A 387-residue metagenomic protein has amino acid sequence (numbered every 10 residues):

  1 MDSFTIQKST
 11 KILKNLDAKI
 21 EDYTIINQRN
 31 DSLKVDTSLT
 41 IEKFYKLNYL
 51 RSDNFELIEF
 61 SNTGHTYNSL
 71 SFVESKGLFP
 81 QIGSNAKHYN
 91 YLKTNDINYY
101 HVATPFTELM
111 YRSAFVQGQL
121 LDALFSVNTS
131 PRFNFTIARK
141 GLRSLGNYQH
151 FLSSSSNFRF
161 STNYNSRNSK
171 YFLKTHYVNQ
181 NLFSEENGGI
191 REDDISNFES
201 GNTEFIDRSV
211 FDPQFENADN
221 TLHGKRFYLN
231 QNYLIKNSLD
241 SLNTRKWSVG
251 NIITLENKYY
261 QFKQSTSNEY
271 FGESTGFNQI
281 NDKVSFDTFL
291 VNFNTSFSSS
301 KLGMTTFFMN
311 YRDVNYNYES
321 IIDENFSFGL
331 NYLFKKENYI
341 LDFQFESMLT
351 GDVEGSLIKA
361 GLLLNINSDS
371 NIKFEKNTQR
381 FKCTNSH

Functional and structural regions predicted by a protein language model:
D53-E56, F79-I82, L145-N157, S161-H223 (+2 more regions): Outer-membrane beta-barrel translocator/channel fold
A86-K87, Y111-L120, L145-S153, N317-F326 (+2 more regions): Solvent-exposed loop/turn segments connecting transmembrane beta-strands in outer-membrane beta-barrel proteins
Y91, Y100-T107, S113-N147, L152-F158 (+1 more regions): Outer-membrane beta-barrel translocator/receptor signature
I97-T104, P131-R132, R167-L173, K236-W247 (+3 more regions): Short loop/turn motifs that connect adjacent beta-strands in outer-membrane beta-barrel proteins
T104-S113, F135-N147, M309-N315, E337-G351 (+1 more regions): Transmembrane beta-strand segments that form the barrel wall of outer-membrane beta-barrel proteins
P105, Q119-A123, S156-F160, K225-L229 (+3 more regions): Hydrophobic, lipid-facing positions within transmembrane beta-strands of outer-membrane proteins
L109, I137, T162, L173-T175 (+5 more regions): Membrane-embedded beta-strand positions of outer-membrane beta-barrel proteins
A123-V127, I137, F160-Y164, L229-I235 (+3 more regions): Residues on the lipid-exposed face of transmembrane beta-strands in outer-membrane beta-barrel proteins
